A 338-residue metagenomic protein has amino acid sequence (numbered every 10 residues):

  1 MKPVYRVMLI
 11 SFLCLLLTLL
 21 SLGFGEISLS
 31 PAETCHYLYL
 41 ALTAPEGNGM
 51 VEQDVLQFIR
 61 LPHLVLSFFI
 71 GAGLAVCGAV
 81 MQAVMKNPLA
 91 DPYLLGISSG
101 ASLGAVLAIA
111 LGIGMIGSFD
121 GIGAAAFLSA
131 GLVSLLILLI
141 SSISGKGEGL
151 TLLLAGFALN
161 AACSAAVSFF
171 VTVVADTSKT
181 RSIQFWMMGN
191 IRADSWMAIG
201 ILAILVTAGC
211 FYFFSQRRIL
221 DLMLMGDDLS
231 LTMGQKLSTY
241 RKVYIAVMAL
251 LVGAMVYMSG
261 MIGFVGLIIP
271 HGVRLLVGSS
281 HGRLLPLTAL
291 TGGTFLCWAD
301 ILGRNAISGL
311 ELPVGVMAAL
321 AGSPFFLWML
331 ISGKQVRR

Functional and structural regions predicted by a protein language model:
M1-R338: Alpha-helical transmembrane segments in inner-membrane proteins
